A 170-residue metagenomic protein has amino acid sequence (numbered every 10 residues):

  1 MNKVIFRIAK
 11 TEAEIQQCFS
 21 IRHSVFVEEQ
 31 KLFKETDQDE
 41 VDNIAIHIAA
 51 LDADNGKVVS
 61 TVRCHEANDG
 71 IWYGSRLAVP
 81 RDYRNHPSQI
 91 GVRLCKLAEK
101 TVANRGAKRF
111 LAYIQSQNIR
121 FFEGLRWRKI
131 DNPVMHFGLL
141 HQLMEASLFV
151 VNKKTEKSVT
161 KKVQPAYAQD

Functional and structural regions predicted by a protein language model:
M1-H47, L51-K57, K153-K162, D170: Short amphipathic alpha-helix that is part of the acyltransferase structural core
R22, F122-E123: Conserved active-site tyrosine of GNAT-family acetyltransferases
A49, G56-E66, G70-A78: Conserved beta-strand in the GNAT
A49-L51, L143-S147: Short, well-ordered beta-strand micro-motif
E66-S75, R84-H86, M135-L140: A conserved beta-turn-beta hairpin within the catalytic core of GNAT-like acetyltransferases that forms part
V79, N85-K100: Conserved acetyl-CoA-binding loop-helix of GNAT-fold acetyltransferases
K100-Q115: Conserved GNAT acetyl-CoA-binding A-motif
Y113, R128-E145: Conserved catalytic-core motifs of GNAT/GCN5-like acyltransferases
